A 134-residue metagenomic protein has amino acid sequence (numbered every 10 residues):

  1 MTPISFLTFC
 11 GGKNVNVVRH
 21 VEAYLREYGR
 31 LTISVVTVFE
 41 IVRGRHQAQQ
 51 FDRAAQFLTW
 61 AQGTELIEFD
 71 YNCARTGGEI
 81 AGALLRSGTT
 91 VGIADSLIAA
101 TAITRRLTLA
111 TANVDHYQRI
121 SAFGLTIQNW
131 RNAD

Functional and structural regions predicted by a protein language model:
M1-I33, R43-T59, D134: Short, well-structured N-terminal submotif of metal-dependent ribonuclease cores
M1-T2, S34, T90-G92, N113-V114 (+1 more regions): Histidine- and aromatic-rich ligand-binding microenvironments
T2-I4, I41, G77, A102 (+1 more regions): Generic structural signal for small/hydrophobic residues in well-ordered secondary structure, especially within
S5, T37, C73, L97-I98 (+1 more regions): Alpha-helix capping/helix-boundary segments
F6-L7, F39-V42, I67, Q118 (+1 more regions): Nucleotide phosphate-binding site architecture
R30, E65, G124-T126: Conserved beta-strand segments of alpha/beta enzyme cores
H46, E65-A112: Active-site neighborhoods of divalent-metal-dependent phosphate/nucleic-acid chemistry enzymes
A99-D134: Acidic, PIN/NYN-like endoribonuclease modules and their adjacent C-terminal/linker elements
